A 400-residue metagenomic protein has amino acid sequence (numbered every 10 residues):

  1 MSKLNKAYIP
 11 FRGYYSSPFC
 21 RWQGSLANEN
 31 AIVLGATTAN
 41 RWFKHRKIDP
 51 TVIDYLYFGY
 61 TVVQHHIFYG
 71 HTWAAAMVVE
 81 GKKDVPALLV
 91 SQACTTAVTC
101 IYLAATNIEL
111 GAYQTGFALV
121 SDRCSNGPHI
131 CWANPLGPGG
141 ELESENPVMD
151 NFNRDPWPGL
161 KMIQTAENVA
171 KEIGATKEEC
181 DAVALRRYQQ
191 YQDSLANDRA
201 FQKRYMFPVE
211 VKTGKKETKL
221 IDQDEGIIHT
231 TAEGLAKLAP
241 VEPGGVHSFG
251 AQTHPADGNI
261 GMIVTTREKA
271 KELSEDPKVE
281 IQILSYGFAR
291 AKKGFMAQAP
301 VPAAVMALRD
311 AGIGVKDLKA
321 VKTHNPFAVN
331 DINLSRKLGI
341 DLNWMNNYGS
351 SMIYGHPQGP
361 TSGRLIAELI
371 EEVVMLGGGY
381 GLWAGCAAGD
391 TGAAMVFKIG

Functional and structural regions predicted by a protein language model:
S2-E29, E145, K171, T230-A297 (+5 more regions): Condensing-enzyme catalytic core mediating Claisen C-C bond formation in acyl metabolism
Y15-S17, N28, I32-T37, H45 (+3 more regions): N-terminal extracellular/periplasmic Venus flytrap/periplasmic-binding protein-like
A27-Y102, N107-L136, R204-I221, G294 (+1 more regions): Conserved beta-ketoacyl condensing-enzyme motif
A31-K47, G70-A74, C100-L103, M162-V169 (+5 more regions): Short, well-ordered amphipathic alpha-helical segments that serve as non-catalytic structural scaffolds within diverse
Y60-T115, P156-K161, H229-H254, R336-L369 (+1 more regions): Conserved catalytic cysteine-centered active-site region of acyl-thioester-dependent Claisen-condensing enzymes
T115-N168: Flexible glycine-/small-residue-enriched beta->alpha junction loops that bind anionic phosphate/pyrophosphate groups
T213, L284-I353: Active-site pocket-lining segment
